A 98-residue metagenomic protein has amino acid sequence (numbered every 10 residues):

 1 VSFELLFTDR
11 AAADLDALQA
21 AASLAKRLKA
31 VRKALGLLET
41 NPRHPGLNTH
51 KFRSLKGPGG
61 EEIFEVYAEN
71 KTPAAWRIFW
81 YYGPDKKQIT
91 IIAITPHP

Functional and structural regions predicted by a protein language model:
V1-E4, D16-L28, L55-P98: Enriched for short, Lys/Arg-rich terminal
A13, P45, P96: Active-site micro-motifs of SAM-dependent methyltransferase domains
D14-A17, L37: Short alpha-helical scaffold segments that flank and stabilize functional sites
L24-S54: Compact soluble domain cores
